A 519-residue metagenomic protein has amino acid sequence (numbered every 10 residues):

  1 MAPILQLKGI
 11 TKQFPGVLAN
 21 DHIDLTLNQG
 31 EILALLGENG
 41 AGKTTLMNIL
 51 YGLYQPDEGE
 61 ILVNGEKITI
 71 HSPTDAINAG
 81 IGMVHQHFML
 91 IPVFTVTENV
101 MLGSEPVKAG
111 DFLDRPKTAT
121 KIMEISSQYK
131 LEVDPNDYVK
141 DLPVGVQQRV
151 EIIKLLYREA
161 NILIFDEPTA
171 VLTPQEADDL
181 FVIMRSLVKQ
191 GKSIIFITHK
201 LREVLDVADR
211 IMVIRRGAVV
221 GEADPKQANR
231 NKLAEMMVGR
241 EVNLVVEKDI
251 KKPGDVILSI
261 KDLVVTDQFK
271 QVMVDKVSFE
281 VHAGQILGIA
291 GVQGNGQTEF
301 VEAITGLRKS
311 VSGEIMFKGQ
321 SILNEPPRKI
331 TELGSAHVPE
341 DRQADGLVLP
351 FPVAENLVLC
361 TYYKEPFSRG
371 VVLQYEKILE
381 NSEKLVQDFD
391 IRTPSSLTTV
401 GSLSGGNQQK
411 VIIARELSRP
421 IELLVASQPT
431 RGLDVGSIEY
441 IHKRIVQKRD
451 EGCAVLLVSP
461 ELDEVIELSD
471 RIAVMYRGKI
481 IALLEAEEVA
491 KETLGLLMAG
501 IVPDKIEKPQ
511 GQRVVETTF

Functional and structural regions predicted by a protein language model:
M1-F519: Glycine-rich phosphate-binding loops of nucleotide-dependent enzymes
